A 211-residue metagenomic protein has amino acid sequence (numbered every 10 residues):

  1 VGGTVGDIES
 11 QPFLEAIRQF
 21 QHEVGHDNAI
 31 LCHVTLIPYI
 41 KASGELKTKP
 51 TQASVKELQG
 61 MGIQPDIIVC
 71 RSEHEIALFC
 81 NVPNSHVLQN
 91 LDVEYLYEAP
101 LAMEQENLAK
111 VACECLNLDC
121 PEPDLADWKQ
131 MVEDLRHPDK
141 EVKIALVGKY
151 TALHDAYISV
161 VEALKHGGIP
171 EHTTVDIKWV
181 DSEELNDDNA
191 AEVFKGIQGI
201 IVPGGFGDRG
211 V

Functional and structural regions predicted by a protein language model:
V1-V211: N-terminal beta1-alpha1 cap of cysteine-dependent amidohydrolase-like domains
